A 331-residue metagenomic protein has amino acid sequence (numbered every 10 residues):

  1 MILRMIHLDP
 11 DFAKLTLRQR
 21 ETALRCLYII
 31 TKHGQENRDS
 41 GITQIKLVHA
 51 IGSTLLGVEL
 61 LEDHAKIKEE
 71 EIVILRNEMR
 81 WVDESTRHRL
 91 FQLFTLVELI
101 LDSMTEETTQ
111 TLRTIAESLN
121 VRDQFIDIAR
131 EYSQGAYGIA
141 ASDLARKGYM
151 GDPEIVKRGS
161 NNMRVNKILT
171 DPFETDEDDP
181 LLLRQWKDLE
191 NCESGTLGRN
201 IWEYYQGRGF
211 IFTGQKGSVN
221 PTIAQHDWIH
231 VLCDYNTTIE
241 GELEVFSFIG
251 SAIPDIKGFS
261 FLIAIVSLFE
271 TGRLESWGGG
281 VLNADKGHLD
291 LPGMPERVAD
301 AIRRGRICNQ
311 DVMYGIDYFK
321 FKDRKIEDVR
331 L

Functional and structural regions predicted by a protein language model:
M1-P180, V281: Small-residue-enriched hydrophobic alpha-helices in membranes
V165-F319: Core of folded catalytic or high-affinity ligand/protein-binding domains in predominantly eukaryotic proteins
